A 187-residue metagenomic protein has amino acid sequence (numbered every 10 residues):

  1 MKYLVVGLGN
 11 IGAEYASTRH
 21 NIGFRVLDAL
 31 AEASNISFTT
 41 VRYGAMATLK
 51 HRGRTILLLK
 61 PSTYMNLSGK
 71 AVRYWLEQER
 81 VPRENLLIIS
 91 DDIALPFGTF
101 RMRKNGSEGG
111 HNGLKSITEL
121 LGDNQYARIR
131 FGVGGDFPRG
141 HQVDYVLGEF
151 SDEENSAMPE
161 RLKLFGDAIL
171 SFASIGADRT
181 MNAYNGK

Functional and structural regions predicted by a protein language model:
M1-N105, K115-I129, D136-H141, S156-K187: Nucleotide and nucleotide-moiety/phosphate-recognizing core
G7, V143-F150: A short small-residue
R101-S107, V146-E149: Short glycine-enriched, charge-decorated loop/helix-capping segments at active-site entrances that position
G110-G113: Hydrophobic alpha-helical segments within soluble ligand-binding/sensing domains
F131-G134, F150: Short, loop-centered acidic/histidine patches that primarily coordinate divalent metals
